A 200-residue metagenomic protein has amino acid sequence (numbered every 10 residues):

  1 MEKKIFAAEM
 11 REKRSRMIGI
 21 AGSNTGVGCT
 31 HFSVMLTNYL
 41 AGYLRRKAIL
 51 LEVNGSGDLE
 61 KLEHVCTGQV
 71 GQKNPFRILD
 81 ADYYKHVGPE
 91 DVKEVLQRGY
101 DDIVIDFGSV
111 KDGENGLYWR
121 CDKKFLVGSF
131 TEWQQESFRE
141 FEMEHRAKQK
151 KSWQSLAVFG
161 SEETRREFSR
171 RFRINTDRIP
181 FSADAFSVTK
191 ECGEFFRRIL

Functional and structural regions predicted by a protein language model:
M1-I18: Extreme N-terminal, non-catalytic leader segments that precede Walker-type/kinase nucleotide-binding cores
A8-M10, F186-L200: NTP-binding/hydrolysis catalytic cores, primarily Walker-type P-loop NTPases
R14-V27, K47-V104, G108-G113, W119-R120 (+2 more regions): P-loop/Walker-type NTP enzyme "switch/lid" segment
G26-C29, W133-Q134: Alpha-helix N-cap/loop-to-helix initiation residues
F32: Hydrophobic positions on the alpha1 helix immediately C-terminal to the Walker A/P-loop
A41-G42: Gly/Ala-rich phosphate-binding loop of Rossmann-like dinucleotide-binding domains, activating on the conserved
Q97-R98, D102-E191: Conserved catalytic-core segment of NTP-binding enzymes
